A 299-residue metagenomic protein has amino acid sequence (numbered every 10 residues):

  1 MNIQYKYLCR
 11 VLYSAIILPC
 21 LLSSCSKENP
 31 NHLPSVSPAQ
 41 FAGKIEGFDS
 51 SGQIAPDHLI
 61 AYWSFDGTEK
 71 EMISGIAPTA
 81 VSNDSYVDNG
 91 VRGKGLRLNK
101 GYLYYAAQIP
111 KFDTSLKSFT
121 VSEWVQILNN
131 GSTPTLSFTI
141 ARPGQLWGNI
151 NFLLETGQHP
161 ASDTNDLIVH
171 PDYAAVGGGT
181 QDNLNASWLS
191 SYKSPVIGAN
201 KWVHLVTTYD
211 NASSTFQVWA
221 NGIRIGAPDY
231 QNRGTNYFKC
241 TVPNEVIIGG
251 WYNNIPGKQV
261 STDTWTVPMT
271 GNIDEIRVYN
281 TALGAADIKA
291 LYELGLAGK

Functional and structural regions predicted by a protein language model:
S26-D57, E275-K299: Extended recognition patches within non-cytosolic domains
P38-I54, N99-F119, W188-P195: Short surface loop/edge beta-strand patches of beta-sandwich-type extracellular domains that form ligand-contact sites
A61-G67, T120-N129, Y252, D263-G295: Extracellular, beta-strand-rich glycan-interacting domains
S64-V87: Short, tryptophan-glycine- and acidic/Ser/Thr-enriched carbohydrate-recognition patches
E123, K201-Y209, V218: Short tryptophan-centered beta-strand motifs in secreted/extracellular beta-sheet-rich domains of glycan-recognition
F138-G179, T235-Y237: Glycan-recognition/cleft segments
A174-H204: Short, aromatic/His-centered strand-loop micro-motif at the edge of beta-sheets
D229-G271: Flexible glycan-contacting loops in extracellular carbohydrate-active proteins
